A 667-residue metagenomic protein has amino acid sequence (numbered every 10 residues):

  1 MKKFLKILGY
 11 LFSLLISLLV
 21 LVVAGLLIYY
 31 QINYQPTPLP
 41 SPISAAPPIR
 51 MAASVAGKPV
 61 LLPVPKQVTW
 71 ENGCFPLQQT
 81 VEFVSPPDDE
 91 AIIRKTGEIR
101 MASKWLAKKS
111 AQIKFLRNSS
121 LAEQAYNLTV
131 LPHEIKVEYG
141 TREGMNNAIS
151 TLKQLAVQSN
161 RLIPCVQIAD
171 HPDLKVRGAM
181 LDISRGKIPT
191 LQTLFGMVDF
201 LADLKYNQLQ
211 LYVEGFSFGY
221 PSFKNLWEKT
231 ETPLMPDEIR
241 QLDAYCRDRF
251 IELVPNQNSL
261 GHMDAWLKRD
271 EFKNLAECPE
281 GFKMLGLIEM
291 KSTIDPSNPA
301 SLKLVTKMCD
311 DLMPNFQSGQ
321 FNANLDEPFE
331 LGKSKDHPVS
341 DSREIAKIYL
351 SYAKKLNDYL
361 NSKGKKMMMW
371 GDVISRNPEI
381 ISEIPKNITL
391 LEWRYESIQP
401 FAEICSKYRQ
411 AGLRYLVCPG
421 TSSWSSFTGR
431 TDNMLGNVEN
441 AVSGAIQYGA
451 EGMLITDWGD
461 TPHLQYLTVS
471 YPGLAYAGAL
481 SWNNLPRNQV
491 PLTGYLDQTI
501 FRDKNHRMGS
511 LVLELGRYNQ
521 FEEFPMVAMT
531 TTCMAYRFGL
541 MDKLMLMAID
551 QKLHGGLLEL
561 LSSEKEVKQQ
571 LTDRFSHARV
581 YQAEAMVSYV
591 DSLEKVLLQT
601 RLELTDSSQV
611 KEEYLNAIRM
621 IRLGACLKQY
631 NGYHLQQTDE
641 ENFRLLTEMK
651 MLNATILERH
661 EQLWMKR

Functional and structural regions predicted by a protein language model:
M1-V20: N-terminal Sec-pathway targeting helices
L15-Y29, I621-G624: Alpha-helical transmembrane segments
V22-P172, F321-N322, Y359, K363 (+3 more regions): Acidic, contiguous N-terminal accessory segments
S54-G57, L61-V64, V68-E71, L77-Q78 (+7 more regions): Substrate-binding groove of N-acetylhexosamine-processing glycoside hydrolases
A91-I92, K187-P189, F216-Y220, L260-D264 (+5 more regions): Flexible loop/turn segments at secondary-structure boundaries
G97-A102, L152-Q154, G196, S406-Q410 (+1 more regions): Short, solvent-exposed amphipathic alpha-helical segments in soluble enzyme and RNA/protein-processing domains
W105-L106, L211, I455: Short beta-strand and adjacent tight-turn residues that come in two discontinuous sequence segments and form the edges
L121-I348, K355, Y359, M368 (+3 more regions): Feature activates predominantly on carbohydrate-active enzymes
